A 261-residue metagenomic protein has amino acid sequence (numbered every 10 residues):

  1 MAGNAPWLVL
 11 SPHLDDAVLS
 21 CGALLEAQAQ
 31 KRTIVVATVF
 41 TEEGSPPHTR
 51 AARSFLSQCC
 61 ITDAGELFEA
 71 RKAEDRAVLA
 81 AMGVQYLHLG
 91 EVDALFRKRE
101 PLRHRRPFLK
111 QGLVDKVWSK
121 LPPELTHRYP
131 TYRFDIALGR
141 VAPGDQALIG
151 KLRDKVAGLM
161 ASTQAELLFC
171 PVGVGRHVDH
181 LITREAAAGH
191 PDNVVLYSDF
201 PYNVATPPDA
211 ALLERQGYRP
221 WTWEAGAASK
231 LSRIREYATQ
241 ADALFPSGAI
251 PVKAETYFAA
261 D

Functional and structural regions predicted by a protein language model:
M1-A142, K155-T163, G189-D192: Active-site rim/loop-helix segments in enzyme catalytic domains that contact anionic ligands
A17-L19, E43-P47, A94-R103, R176-H180 (+4 more regions): Short catalytic/ligand-binding loop motif for oxyanion handling, primarily in non-cytosolic enzymes, centered on
V84, Q164-F169, G173: Proline-aspartate-enriched helix->loop->beta-strand connector
A137-G150, M160, C170-L181: Divalent metal-binding pocket/active-site signature
L148, R215-Q240: A conserved mid-domain beta-alpha-beta active-site/ligand-binding segment of alpha/beta enzyme cores
D192-L212: Short, flexible loop segments at boundaries between secondary-structure elements
S232-R235, P246-D261: C-terminal regulatory/interaction regions
